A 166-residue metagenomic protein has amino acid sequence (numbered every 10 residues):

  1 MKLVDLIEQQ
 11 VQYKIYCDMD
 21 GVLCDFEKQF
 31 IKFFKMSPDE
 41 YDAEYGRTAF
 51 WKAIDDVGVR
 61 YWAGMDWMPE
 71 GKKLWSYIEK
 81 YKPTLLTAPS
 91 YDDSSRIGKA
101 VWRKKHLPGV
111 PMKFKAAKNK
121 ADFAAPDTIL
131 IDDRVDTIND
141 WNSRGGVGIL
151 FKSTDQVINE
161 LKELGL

Functional and structural regions predicted by a protein language model:
M1-Y13, V22-C24, E40, W67-G71 (+4 more regions): Charge-dense, intrinsically disordered terminal/linker segments
Q10-D56, S143, S153: Active-site neighborhood of HAD-like aspartate-dependent phosphohydrolases
L23, E27, M68-G71, S95-A100 (+2 more regions): A structural signal for well-ordered alpha-helical scaffolds and beta->alpha junctions
D42, D55-L85, D93-I97: Short, acidic loop-to-helix structural element flanking the phosphoryl-transfer center in phosphate-processing enzymes
E79, P108, R144-G145: Short, structured coil segments at secondary-structure junctions
L86-I129, V135-N139: Substrate-recognition "cap/lid" segment bordering the active-site pocket of phosphatases
I129-L161: Acidic, Mg2+-coordinating phosphoryl-transfer loop and its flanking beta/alpha structural elements, shared across
